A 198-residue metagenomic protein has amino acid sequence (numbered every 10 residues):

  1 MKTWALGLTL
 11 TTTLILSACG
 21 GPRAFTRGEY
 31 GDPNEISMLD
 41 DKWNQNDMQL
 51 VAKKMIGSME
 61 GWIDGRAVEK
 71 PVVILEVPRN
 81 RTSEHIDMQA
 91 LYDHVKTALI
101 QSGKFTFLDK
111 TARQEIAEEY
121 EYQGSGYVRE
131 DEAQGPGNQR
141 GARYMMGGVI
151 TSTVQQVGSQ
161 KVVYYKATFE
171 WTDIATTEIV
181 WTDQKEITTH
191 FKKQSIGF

Functional and structural regions predicted by a protein language model:
M1-C19: Sec-dependent bacterial lipoprotein signal peptides
W4, D40-N44, N80: Residue-level detector of alpha-helix boundaries and kinks
C19-K70, P136-R143, V154-F198: C-terminal/domain-edge helix-coil "capping" segments
L50-K54, S58-V128, T176-T182: N-terminal segment of the mature soluble domain
V128-P136: A short, acidic, amphipathic alpha-helical segment used as a generic capping/interface helix at domain edges
V149-T153: Generic short beta-strand segments
